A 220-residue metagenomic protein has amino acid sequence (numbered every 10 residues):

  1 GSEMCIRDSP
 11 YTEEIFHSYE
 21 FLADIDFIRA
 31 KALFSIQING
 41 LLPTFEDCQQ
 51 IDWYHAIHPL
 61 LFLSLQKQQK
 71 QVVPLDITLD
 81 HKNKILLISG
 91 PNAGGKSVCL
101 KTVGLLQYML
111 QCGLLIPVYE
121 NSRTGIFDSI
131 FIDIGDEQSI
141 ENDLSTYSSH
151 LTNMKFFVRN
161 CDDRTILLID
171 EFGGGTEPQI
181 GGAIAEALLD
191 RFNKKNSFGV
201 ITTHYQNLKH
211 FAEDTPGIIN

Functional and structural regions predicted by a protein language model:
G1: His/Asp/Glu-rich acidic catalytic environments and adjacent acidic regulatory segments
M4-I6: Short, small-residue-biased leader/transition segments that mark boundaries at the very start of proteins
E14-Q37: Interdomain "pre-motor" coupling segment immediately N-terminal to P-loop NTPase/helicase cores
I38-L41, E46-N220: ATPase nucleotide-binding head domains, primarily ABC-like/P-loop NTPase cores
